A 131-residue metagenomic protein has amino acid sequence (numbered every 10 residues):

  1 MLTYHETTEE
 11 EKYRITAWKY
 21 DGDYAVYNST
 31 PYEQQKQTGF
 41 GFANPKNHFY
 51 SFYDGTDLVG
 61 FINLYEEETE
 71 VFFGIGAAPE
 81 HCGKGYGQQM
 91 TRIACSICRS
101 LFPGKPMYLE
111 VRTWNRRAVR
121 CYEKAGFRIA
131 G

Functional and structural regions predicted by a protein language model:
M1-T3: Extreme N-terminal starter segment of soluble prokaryotic enzymes
E6-Y13, A17-C82, T91, I97-L101: Acetyl-CoA-dependent GNAT
V71, M90-T91, R117-I129: Conserved N-terminal glycine/acidic-rich loop preference
G85: Glycine-rich phosphate-binding loop
Y108-E110, G126-G131: Conserved catalytic-core motifs of GNAT/GCN5-like acyltransferases
Y108-V119: Conserved beta-strand-loop-alpha-helix junction that forms the acyl-donor binding cleft
